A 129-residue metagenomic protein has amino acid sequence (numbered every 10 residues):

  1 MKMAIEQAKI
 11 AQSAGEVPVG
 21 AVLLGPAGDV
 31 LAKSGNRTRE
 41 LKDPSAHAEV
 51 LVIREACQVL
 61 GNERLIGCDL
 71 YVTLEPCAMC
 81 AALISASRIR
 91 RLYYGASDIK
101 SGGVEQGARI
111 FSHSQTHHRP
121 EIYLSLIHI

Functional and structural regions predicted by a protein language model:
M1-A14: Short, basic/aromatic recognition patches
V19-L24: Short beta-strand scaffold segments in enzyme catalytic cores
E40-L51: A short, polar/charged loop-to-alpha-helix boundary motif
N62-L74: Immediate flanking context of iron-sulfur cluster ligation sites
T73-S87: Local cysteine-cluster metal-coordination motifs and their immediate loop/turn environment, predominantly Fe-S cluster
A96-S97: Short secondary-structure boundary segments
I127-I129: Conserved small/polar residues in nucleotide/adenosyl-binding loops
